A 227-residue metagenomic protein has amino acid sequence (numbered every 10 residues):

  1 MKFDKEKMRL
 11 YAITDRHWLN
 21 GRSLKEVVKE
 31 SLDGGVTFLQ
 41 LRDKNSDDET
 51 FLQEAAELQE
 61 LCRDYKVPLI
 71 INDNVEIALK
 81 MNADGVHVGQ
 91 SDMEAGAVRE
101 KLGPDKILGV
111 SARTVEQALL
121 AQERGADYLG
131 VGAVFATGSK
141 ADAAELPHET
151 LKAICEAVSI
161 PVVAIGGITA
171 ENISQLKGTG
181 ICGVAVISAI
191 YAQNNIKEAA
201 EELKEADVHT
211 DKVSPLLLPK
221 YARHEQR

Functional and structural regions predicted by a protein language model:
M1-M93, E100-Y128, A143-L146, A153 (+4 more regions): Conserved N-terminal beta1-alpha1 strand-loop-helix module at the mouth
V131, V163-I168, V184-S188: Glycine-rich beta-strand-to-loop/alpha-helix junction loops that act as flexible
T179-G183: Internal alpha/beta core interface subdomains
